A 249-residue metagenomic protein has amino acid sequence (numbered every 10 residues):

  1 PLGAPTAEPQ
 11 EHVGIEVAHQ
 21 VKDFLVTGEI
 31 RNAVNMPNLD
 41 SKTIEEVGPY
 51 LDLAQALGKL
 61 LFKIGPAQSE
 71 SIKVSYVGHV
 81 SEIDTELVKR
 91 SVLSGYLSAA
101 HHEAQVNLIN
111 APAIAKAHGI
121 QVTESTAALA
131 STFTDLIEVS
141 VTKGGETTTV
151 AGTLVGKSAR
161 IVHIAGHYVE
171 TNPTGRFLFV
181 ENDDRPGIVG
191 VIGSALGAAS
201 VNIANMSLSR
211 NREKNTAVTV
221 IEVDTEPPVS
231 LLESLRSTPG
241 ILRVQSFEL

Functional and structural regions predicted by a protein language model:
P1-I64, E248: Rossmann-like dinucleotide-binding domain for NAD(H)/NADP(H)
N38-L249: A conserved regulatory-domain signal marking ACT and ACT-like small-molecule sensing domains and adjacent regulatory
